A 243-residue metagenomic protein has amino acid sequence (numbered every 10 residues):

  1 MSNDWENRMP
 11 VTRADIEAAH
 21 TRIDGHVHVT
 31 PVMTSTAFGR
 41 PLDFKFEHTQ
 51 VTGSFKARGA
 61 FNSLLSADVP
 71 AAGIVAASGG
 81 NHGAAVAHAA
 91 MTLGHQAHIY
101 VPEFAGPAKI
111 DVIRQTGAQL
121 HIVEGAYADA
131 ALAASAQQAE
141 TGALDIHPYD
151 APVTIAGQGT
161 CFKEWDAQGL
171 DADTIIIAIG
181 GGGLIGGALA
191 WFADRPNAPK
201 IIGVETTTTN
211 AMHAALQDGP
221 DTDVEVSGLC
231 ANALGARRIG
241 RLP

Functional and structural regions predicted by a protein language model:
M1-P243: PLP-dependent amino-acid enzyme catalytic core
